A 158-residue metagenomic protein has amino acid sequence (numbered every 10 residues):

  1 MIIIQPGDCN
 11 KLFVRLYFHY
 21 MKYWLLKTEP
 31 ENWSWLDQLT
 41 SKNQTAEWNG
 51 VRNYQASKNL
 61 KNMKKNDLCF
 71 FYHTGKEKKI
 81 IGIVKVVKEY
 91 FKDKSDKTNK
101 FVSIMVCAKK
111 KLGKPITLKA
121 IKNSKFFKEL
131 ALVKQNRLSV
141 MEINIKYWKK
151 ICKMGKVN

Functional and structural regions predicted by a protein language model:
F13, Y17-M63, G155-N158: Compositionally biased, charged N-terminal/linker segments
M21-W33, T45, D93-N158: Contiguous surface segments at macromolecular interaction interfaces
N66-D67: Loop/turn positions that initiate beta-strands
F70-F71, K85: Hydrophobic beta-strand signal
Y72-K78: Short, charged beta-turn/beta-strand-edge "cap" motif at the junction between a beta-strand and an adjacent loop
K79-E89: Short beta-strand-centered aromatic/proline hotspots
